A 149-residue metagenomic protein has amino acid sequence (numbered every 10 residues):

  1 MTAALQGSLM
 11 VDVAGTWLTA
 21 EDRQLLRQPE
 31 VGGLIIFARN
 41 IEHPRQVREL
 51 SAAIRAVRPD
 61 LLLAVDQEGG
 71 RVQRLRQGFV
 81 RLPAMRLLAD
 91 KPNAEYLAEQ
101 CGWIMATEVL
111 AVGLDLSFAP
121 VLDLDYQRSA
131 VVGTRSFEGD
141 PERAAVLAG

Functional and structural regions predicted by a protein language model:
M1-L18: Boundary/entry segment of secreted carbohydrate-active catalytic domains
G7, A20-R23, S117-P120: N-proximal short alpha-helices
W17-I35: N-terminal glycine-rich anion-binding loops that anchor highly charged ligand groups
E30-L50, I54-L147: Enzymes and membrane/adaptor proteins characterized by extended Gly/Ser/Thr/Asp/Glu-rich, aromatic-dotted
